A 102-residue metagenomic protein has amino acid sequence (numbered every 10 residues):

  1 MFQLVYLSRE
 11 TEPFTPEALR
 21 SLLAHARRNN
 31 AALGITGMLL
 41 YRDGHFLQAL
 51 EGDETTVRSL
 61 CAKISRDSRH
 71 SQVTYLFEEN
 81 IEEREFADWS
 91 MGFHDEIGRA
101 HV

Functional and structural regions predicted by a protein language model:
M1-R99: Charge-rich, low-complexity N-terminal segments
